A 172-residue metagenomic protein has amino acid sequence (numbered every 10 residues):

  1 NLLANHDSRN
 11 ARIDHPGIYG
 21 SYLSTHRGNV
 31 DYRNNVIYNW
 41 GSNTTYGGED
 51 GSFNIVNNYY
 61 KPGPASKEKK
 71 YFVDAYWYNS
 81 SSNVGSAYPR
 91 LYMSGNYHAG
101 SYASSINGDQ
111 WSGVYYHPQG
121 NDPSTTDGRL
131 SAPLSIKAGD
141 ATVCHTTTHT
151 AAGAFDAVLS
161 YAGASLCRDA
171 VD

Functional and structural regions predicted by a protein language model:
N1-H145: Glycine- and acidic/polar-rich repeat regions and solenoidal domains
T125-D172: Extracellular low-complexity, Gly/Ser/Thr-rich intrinsically disordered linkers and protease-sensitive activation/hinge
